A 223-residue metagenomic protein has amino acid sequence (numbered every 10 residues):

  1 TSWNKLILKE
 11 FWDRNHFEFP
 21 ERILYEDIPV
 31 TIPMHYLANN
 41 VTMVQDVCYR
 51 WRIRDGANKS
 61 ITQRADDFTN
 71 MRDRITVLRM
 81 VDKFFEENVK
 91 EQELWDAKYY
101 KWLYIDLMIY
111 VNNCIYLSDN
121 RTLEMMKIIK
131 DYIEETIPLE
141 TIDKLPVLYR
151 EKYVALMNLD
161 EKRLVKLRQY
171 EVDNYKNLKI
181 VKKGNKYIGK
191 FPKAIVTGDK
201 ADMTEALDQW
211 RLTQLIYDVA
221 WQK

Functional and structural regions predicted by a protein language model:
T1-E86, N113-L117: Donor-binding/catalytic cores of nucleotide-activated saccharide and glycerol-phosphate transferases/polymerases
R72, L94-K98, E124: Residues within HEAT/ARM-like alpha-solenoid scaffolds
I75-D82, Y104, L123-E134: Hydrophobic core segments within long, regular secondary-structure runs in both alpha- and beta-rich folds
F85-A97: Flexible helix-coil transition and linker loops at the boundaries of alpha-helical arrays
L94-L117: P-loop NTPase catalytic cores that bind/hydrolyze ATP
Y116-K223: Basic, ligand-binding patches in group-transfer machinery, especially extracytoplasmic/periplasmic segments
